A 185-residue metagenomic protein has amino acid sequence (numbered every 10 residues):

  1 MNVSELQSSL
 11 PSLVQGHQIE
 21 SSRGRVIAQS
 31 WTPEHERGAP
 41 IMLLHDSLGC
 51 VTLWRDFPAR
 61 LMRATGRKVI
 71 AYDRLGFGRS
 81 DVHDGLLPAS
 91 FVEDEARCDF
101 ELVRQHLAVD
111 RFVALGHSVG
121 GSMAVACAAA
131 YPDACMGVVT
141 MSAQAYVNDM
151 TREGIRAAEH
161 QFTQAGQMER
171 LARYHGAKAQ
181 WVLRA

Functional and structural regions predicted by a protein language model:
M1-I41, A64-R67, V109: Alpha/beta-hydrolase fold catalytic core
I27-V82: Conserved HGGG/HGGXW glycine-rich cap/lid loop of the alpha/beta-hydrolase fold
P58, R104, C127-A128: A conserved amphipathic alpha-helix that caps or lines the catalytic cleft of carbohydrate- and lipid-modifying enzymes
T65-V113: Active-site loop/oxyanion-hole signature of alpha/beta-hydrolase fold enzymes
A114-G116, M141: Short beta-strand immediately N-terminal to the catalytic nucleophile in serine-hydrolase-like folds
G116-G120, A124: Gly/Ala-rich beta-loop-alpha elbow adjacent to hydrolase catalytic centers
V125-A130, A134-Q167: Flexible "cap/lid" loop of the alpha/beta hydrolase fold
A177-A185: Hydrophobic, aromatic-rich cap/lid helix
